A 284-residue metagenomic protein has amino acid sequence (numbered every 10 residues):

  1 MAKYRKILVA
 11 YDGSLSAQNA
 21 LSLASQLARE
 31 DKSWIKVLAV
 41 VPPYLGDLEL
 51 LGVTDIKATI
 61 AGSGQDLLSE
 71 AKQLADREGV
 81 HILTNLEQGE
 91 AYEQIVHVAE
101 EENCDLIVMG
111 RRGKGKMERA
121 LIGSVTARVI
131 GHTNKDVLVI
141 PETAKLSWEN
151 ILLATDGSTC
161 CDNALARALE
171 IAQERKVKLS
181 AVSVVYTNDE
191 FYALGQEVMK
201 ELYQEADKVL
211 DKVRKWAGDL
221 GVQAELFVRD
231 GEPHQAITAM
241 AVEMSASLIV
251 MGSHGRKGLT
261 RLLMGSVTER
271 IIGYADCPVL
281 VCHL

Functional and structural regions predicted by a protein language model:
M1-A2, L23, T54-A58, G62 (+2 more regions): Structural beta-alpha unit
M1-T54, E78, N150-G195, M199-Y203 (+2 more regions): Small/aliphatic-rich secondary-structure junction motif
K3, Q26, E30, Y92-A144 (+1 more regions): Gly/Ser-rich helix-loop-strand patches that form or flank binding pockets for ribonucleotide-derived cofactors
S14, P42, G89, K114-G115 (+4 more regions): Residue-level marker for beta-strand->alpha-helix junctions and adjacent short loops that shape enzyme
A17, G64, I122-G123, C161 (+2 more regions): Short, conserved glycine- and acidic-residue-centered signature motifs in active-site or ligand-binding loops
A20-L23, L67, Q94, A164 (+2 more regions): Well-ordered alpha-helical segments embedded in enzymatic catalytic cores
T54-D66, V198-K208: A short acidic, glycine-rich active-site loop that binds or catalyzes chemistry on phosphate/adenosine moieties
